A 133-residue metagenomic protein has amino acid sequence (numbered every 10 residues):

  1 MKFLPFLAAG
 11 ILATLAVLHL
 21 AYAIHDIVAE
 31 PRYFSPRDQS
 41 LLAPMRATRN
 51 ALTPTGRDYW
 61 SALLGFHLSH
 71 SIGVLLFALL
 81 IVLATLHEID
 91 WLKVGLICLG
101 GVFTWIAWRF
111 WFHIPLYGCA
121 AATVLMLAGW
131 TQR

Functional and structural regions predicted by a protein language model:
M1-L7, T55-G65, E88, F110-W111: Membrane-interfacial loop-to-transmembrane-helix junctions in polytopic alpha-helical membrane proteins
K2-S35: N-terminal signal-anchor transmembrane alpha helix
G10-L20, L68-V82, I97-T104, A120-L127: Hydrophobic alpha-helical transmembrane segments of multipass integral membrane proteins
I24, F34-A43, W108, A121-G129: Polytopic transmembrane helical bundles with strong interfacial aromatic enrichment
H25, R32, L76, Q132-R133: A ubiquitous, low-specificity "background" feature that marks scattered single residues across proteins without
S35-L83: Core segments of alpha-helical transmembrane spans in multipass integral membrane proteins
T85-L96, G100-G118, T131-R133: Membrane-helix boundary connector in multi-pass membrane proteins
